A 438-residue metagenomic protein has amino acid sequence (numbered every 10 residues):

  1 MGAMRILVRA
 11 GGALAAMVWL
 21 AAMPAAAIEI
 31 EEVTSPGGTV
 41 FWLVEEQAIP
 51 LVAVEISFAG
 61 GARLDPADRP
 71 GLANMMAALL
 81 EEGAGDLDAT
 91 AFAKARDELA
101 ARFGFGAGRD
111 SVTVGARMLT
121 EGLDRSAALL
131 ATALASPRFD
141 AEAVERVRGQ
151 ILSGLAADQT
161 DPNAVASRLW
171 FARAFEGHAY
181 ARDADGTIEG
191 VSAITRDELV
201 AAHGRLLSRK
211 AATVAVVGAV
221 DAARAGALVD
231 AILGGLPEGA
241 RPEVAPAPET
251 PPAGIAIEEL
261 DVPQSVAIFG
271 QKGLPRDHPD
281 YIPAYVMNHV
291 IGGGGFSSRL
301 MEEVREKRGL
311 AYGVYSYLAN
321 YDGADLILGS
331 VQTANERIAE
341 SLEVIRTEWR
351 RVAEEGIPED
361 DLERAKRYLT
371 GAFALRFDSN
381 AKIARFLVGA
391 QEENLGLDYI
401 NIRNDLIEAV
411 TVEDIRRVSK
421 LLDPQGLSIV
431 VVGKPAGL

Functional and structural regions predicted by a protein language model:
M1-L7: N-terminal secretory signal peptides that target proteins for export/translocation
A10-A22: Bacterial N-terminal signal peptides
M23-A27: Sec/Tat signal peptide C-region and signal peptidase I cleavage site
E29-E31, G37-T39, P50-I56, G71-A73 (+10 more regions): Envelope-exposed proteins and targeting segments
I30, E55-T120, T160, D183 (+1 more regions): M16/MPP (pitrilysin/insulinase) zinc-metallopeptidase core fold and M16-derived inactive scaffolds
E31-E32, V40-E46, A201-G204, A253-E259 (+1 more regions): Short, surface-exposed beta-strand/loop micro-motifs that present aromatic residues
E46, E55-S57, R241-S297: His/Glu-based metal-binding/catalytic segments typifying zinc-dependent metallopeptidases
A91-A240, K307-R308, G313-L438: Charge-rich, well-structured scaffold segments of protease-associated domains
